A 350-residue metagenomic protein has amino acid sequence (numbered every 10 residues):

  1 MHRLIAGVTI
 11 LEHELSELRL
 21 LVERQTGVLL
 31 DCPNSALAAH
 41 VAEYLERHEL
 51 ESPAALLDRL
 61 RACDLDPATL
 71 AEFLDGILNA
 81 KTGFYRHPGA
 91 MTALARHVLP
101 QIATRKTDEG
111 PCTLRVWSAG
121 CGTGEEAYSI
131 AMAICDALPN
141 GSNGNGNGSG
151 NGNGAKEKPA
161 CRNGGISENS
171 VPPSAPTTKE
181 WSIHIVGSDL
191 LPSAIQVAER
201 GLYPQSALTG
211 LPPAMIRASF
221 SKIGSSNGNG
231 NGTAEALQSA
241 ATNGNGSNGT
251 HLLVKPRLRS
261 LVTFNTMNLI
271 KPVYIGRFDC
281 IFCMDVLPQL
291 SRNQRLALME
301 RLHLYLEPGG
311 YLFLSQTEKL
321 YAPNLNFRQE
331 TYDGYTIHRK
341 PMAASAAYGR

Functional and structural regions predicted by a protein language model:
H2-W117: Conserved AdoMet
A95, L99, A131-C135, H303: A structural alpha-helix within SAM-dependent methyltransferase catalytic domains
A119, C161, T177-F282, V286-Q294 (+1 more regions): Extended basic-aromatic, gly/pro-enriched interface segments that bind polyanionic ligands
T123-N140: Conserved SAM-binding loop of SAM-dependent methyltransferases across substrates and taxa, primarily the Class I
N140-N169, P173, I223-T233, N243-N248: Asparagine/serine/threonine-enriched low-complexity, disordered tracts, especially those forming N-linked glycosylation
L296-P308: A short glycine-rich, Lys/Arg-flanked "PGG" loop and its adjoining helix->strand segment in the class I
G309-Q316: Conserved beta-strand signature within the Rossmann-like core of class I S-adenosyl-L-methionine
N326-R350: Core SAM-dependent methyltransferase catalytic element
